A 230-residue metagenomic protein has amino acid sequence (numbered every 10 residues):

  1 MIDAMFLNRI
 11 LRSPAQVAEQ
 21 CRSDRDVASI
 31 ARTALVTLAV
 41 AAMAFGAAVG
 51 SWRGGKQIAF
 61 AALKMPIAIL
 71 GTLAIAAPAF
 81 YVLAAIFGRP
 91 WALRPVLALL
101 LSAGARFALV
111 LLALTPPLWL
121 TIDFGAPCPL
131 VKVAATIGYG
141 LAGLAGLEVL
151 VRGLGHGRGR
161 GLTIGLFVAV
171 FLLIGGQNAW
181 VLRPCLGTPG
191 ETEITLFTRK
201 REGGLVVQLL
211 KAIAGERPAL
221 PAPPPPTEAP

Functional and structural regions predicted by a protein language model:
M1-A34, K200-A229: N-terminal juxtamembrane cytosolic/stromal segments of multi-pass membrane proteins
I2, R22-D26, G54-I58, P127 (+1 more regions): Alpha-helix capping and helix-coil boundary motifs
M5-Q20, M43-G55, I75-F87, A113-G125: Hydrophobic alpha-helical transmembrane segments
D24-V36, F60-A61, R160-V170: Alpha-helical transmembrane segments and their helix-start/interface "positive-inside/aromatic belt" motifs in integral
A31-L97: A glycine-rich, hydrophobic loop/mini-helix early in the fold
K64-I67, Y81-P189: Hydrophobic alpha-helical transmembrane segments and adjacent short intramembrane/lumenal linkers of inner/organellar
G157-P230: C-terminal membrane-adjacent module
